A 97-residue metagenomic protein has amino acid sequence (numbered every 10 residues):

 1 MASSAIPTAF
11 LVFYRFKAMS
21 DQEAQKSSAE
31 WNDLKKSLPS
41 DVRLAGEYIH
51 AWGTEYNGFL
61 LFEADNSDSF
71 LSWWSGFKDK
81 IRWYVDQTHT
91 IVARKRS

Functional and structural regions predicted by a protein language model:
M1-N57, A64-S75, H89-S97: Short S/T/G/P-rich N-terminal loop/turn motif that feeds into the first structured element of a domain
